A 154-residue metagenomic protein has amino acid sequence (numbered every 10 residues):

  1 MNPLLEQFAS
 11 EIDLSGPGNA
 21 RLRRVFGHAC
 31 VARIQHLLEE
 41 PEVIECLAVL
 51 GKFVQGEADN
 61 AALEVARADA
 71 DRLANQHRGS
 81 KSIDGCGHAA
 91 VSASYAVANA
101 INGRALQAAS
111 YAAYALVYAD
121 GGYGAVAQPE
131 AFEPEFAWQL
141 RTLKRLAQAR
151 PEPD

Functional and structural regions predicted by a protein language model:
M1-D154: Structured binding/interaction patches within domain cores
